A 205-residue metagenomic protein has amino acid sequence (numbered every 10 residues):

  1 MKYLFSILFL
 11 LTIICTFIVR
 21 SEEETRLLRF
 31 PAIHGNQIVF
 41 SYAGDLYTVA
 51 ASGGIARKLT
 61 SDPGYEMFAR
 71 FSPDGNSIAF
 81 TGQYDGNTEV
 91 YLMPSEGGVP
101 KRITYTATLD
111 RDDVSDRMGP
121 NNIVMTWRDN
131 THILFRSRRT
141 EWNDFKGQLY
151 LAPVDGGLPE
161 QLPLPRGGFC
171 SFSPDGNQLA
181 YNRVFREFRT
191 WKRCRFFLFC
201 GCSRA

Functional and structural regions predicted by a protein language model:
M1-F5: Positively charged n-region of N-terminal signal peptides that target proteins for export
S6-C15: Bacterial N-terminal signal peptides
F17-S21: Sec/Tat signal peptide C-region and signal peptidase I cleavage site
E22, Y42-Y47, D62-E66, T81-Y91 (+4 more regions): A flexible loop/linker signature enriched in serine peptidases of the S9 family
E22-V49: Beta-strand-rich domains and repeat architectures in extracellular enzymes and scaffolds, especially beta-propellers
G35-N36, D74-N76, N130-H132, D175-N177: Short coil/turn segments that connect the beta-strands within blades of beta-propeller domains
A50-G54, P94-G98, P153-G157: Short loop/turn segments that connect beta-strands within beta-propeller blades
